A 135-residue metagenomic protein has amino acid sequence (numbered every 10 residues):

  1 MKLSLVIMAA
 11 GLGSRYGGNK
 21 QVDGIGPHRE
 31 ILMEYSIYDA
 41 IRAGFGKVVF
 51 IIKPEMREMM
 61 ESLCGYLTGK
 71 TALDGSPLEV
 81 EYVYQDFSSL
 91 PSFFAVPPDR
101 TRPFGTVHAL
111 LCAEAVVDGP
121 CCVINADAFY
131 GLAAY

Functional and structural regions predicted by a protein language model:
K2-T71, G119: N-terminal glycine-rich phosphate-binding loop and ensuing alpha1 helix
D74: Ligand-binding beta-strand-loop-alpha-helix segment within the catalytic cores of soluble metabolic enzymes
P77-Y135: Conserved beta-loop-beta/alpha segment of the NTase-like Rossmann-fold superfamily that binds/positions NTPs
